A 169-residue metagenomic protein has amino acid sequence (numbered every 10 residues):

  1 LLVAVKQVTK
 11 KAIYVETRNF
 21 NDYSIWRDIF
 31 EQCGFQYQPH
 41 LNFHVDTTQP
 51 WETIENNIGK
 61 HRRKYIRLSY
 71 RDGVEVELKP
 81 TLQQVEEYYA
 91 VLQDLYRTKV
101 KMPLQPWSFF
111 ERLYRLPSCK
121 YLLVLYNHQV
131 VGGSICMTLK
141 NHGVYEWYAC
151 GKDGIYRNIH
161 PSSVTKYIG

Functional and structural regions predicted by a protein language model:
L1-V5, Y156-G169: Conserved acetyl-CoA-binding loop-helix of GNAT-fold acetyltransferases
A4-V8, L68: Alpha-helical scaffold elements within enzyme catalytic domains, especially in hydrolases
Q7-K11, L116: Alpha-helix C-cap/termination motif
K10-N19: Conserved GNAT acetyl-CoA-binding A-motif
N19-N158: A conserved beta-strand-loop-helix scaffold within acyl/acetyltransferase catalytic domains
